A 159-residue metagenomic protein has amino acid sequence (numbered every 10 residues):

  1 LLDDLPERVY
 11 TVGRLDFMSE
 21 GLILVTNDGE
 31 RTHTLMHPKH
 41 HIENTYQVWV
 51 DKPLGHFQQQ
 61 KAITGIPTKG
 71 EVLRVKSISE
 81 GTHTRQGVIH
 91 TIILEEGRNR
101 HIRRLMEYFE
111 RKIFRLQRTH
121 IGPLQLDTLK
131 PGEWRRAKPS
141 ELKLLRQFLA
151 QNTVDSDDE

Functional and structural regions predicted by a protein language model:
L1-E159: Basic, flexible Lys/Arg- and Gly-enriched helix-loop patches that mediate nucleic-acid binding at interfaces with rRNA
